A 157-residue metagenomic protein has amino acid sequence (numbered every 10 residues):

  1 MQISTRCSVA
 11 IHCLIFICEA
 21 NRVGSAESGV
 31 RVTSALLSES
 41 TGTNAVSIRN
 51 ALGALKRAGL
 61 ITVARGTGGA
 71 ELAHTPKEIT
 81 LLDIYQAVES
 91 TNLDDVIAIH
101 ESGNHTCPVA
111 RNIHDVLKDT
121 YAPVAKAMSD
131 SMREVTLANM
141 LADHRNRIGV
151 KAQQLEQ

Functional and structural regions predicted by a protein language model:
M1-I17: Short alpha-helical segments that sit at the start of domains
V30-G42: A short alpha-helical element within helix-turn-helix/winged-helix DNA-binding domains across DNA-binding proteins
V46: Key DNA-contact positions within bacterial/archaeal DNA-binding proteins
A51-A58: Basic amphipathic alpha-helical segments that dock to polyanions
A58-T67, E71-A73: Beta-hairpin "wing" of winged helix-turn-helix
P76-S102, L117: Conserved segment of winged-helix/HTH DNA-binding domains
A98-Q157: C-terminal regulatory/oligomerization modules of transcriptional regulators
